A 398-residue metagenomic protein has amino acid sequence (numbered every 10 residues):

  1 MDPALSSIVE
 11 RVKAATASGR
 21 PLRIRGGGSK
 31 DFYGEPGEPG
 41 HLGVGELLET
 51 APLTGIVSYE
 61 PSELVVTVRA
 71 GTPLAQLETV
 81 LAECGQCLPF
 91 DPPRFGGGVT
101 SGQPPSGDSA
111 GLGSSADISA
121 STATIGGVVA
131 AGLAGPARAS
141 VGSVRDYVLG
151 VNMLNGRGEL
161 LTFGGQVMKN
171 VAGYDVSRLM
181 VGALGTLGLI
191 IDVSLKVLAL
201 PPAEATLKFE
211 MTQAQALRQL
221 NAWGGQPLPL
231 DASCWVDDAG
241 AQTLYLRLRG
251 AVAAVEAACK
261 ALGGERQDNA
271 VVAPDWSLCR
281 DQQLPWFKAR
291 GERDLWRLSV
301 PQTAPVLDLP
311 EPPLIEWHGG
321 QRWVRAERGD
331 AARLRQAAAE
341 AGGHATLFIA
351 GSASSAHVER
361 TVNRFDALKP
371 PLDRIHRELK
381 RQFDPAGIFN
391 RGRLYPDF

Functional and structural regions predicted by a protein language model:
M1-D31, A338-T361, F365-A367: N-terminal accessory segments
M1-L22, T50-D108, L112-S121, L133-G165 (+1 more regions): N-terminal glycine-rich flavin-associated loop
R23-I24, A232-D238, P313-W317, L347: Short beta-strand
F32-T54, V80-A82: Glycine-rich loop at the start of a catalytic domain that most often binds anionic cofactors/ligands
H41-G43, G98-D108, D268-F398: Conserved glycine-rich FAD pyrophosphate-binding loop
A75-L77, A214-Q219, A253-K260, T303-P310 (+1 more regions): Short, conserved charged micro-motifs
A130, L149-E292: C-terminal substrate-binding/cap subdomain adjacent to the FAD-binding core in PCMH-type and related FAD-linked
